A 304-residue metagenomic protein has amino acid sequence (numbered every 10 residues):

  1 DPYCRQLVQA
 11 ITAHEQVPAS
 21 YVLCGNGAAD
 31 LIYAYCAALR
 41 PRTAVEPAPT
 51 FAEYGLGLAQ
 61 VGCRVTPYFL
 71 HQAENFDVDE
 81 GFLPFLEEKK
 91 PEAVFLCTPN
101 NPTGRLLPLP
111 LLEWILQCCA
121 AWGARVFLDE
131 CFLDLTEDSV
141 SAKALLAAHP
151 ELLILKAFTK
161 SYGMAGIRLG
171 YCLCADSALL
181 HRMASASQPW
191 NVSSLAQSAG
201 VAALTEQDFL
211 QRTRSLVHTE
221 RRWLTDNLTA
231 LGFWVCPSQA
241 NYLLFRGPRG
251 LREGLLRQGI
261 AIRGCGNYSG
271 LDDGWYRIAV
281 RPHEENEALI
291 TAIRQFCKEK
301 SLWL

Functional and structural regions predicted by a protein language model:
D1-T12, N26, P99, V192: A structural motif shared across PLP-dependent enzymes of the aminotransferase-like
P2-Q9, D30, A37-L96: PLP-dependent aminotransferase-like
Y3, E151-C236: PLP-dependent aminotransferase class I/II
T12-A34: Short loop-beta-helix segment that forms the pyridoxal 5′-phosphate
T66-F69, A93-N100, V126-E130, C236-P237: Short beta-strands and strand-loop turn motifs
F76-K90, P102-S161: Active-site pre-lysine segment of PLP-dependent enzymes
P110, R257-Q258, N267-L304: PLP-dependent enzyme catalytic core of the Aspartate aminotransferase-like
H218, N227-G259: Conserved PLP-binding catalytic core of the aspartate aminotransferase-like
